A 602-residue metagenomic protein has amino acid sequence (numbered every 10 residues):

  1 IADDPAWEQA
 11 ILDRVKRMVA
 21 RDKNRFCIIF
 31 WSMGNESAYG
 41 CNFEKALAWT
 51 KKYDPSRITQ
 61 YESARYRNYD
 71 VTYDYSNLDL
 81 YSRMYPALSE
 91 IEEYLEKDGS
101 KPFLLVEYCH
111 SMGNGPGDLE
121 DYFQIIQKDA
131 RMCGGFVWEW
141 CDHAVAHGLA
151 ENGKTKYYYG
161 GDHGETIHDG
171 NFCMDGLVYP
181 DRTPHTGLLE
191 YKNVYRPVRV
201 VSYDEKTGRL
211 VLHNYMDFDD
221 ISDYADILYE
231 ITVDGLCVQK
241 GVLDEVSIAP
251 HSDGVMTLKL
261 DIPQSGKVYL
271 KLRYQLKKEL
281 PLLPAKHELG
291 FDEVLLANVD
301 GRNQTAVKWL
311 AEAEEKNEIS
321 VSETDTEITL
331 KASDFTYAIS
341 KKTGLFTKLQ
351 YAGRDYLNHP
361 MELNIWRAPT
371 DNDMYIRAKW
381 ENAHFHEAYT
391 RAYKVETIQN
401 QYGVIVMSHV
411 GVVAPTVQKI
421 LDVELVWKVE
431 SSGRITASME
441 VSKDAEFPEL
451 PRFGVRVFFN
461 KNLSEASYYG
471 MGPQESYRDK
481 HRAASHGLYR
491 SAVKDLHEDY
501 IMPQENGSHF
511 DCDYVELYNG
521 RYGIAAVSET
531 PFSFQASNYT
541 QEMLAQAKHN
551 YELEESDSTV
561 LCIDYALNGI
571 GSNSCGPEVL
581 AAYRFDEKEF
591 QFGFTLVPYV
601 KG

Functional and structural regions predicted by a protein language model:
I1-V211, Y215-D223, L228-C237: Extended substrate-binding grooves/exosites of carbohydrate-active enzymes
Y66, P86-L88, C109-S111, D142 (+9 more regions): Short, glycine-/Ser/Thr-/acidic-enriched flexible segments
E139, I231-V233, L276, F459 (+1 more regions): Residue-level signal for short segments within beta-strands and strand-turn junctions of well-structured beta-sheet
A225, E230, G235-S265, Y274-Q275: Intrinsically disordered, low-complexity Pro/Gly/Ser/Thr-rich segments with frequent PxxP/GP/PP motifs and embedded
K240, H287-D292: Extracellular and select intracellular beta-sandwich modules with Ser/Thr-enriched, small-residue motifs on
K259-G266, L280, L295-G602: Beta-strand/loop-rich accessory regions of lumenal/periplasmic or secreted enzymes, predominantly carbohydrate-active
Y274-L283: Short acidic/polar inter-strand loop motif in beta-rich domains
